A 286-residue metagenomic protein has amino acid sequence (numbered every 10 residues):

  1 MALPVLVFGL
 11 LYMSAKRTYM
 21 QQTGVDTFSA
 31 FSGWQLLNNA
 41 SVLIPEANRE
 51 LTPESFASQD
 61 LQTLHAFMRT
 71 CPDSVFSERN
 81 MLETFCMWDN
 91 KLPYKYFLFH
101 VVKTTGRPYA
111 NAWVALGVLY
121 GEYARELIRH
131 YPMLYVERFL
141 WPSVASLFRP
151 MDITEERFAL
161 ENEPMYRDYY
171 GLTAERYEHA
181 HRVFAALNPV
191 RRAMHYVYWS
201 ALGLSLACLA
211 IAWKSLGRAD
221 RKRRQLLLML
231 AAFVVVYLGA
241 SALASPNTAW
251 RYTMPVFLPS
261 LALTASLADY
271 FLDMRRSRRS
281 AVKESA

Functional and structural regions predicted by a protein language model:
M1-K16, M20: Hydrophobic alpha-helical membrane-interfacial segments at the cytosolic entry of transmembrane helices
M1-L3, A210-A231: Membrane-interface helix-loop-helix junctions at transmembrane boundaries of multi-pass membrane enzymes, predominantly
P4, C208-S215, V234-V235, F257-M274: Transmembrane alpha-helices and membrane-interface helical segments of multi-pass integral membrane enzymes
F8-S14, F233-A242: Aromatic-anchored segments of alpha-helical transmembrane domains
M20-T23, S241-V256: Membrane-interface catalytic loops of GT-C/OST-like multi-pass glycosylation enzymes that act
S29-T173: Membrane-proximal stem/loop segments at transmembrane-domain junctions that anchor or position
R182-A185, P189-R221: Hydrophobic, aromatic-rich transmembrane alpha-helices and their immediate juxtamembrane boundary segments
M274-A286: Short, intrinsically disordered terminal tails adjacent to the first/last structured region
